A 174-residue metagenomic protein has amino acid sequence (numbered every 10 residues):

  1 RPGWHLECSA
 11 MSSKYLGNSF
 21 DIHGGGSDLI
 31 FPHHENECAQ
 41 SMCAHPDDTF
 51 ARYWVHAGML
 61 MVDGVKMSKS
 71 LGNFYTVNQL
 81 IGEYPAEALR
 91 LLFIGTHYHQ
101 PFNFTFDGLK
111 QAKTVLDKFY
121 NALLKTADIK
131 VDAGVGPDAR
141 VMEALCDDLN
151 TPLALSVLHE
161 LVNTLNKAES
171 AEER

Functional and structural regions predicted by a protein language model:
R1-A127: Alpha-helical recognition segments enriched in aromatics with Gly/Pro capping that present substrate-recognition
L109-L116, Y120, D138, M142 (+2 more regions): A general structural signal for well-ordered alpha-helical packing
V131-G136: Helix-turn-helix repeat elements of alpha-solenoid scaffolds
R140-R174: C-terminal low-complexity, glycine/proline- and small-hydrophobic-enriched intrinsically disordered tails that act as
